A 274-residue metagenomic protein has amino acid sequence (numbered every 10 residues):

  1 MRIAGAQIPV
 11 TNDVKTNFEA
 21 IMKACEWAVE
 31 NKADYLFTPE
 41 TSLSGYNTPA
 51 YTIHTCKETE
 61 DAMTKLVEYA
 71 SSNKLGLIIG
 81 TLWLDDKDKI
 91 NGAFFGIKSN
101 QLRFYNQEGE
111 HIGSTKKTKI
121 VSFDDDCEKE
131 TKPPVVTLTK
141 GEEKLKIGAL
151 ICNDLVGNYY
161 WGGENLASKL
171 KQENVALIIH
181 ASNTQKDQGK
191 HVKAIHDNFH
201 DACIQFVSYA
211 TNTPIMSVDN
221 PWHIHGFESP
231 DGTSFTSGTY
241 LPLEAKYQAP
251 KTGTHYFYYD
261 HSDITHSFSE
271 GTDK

Functional and structural regions predicted by a protein language model:
M1-A4: Extreme N-terminal starter segment of soluble prokaryotic enzymes
Q7-N12: Short polar catalytic/cofactor-binding loops
V14, K23-H111, T184-P214: Cys-nucleophile CN-hydrolase/nitrilase-fold catalytic domain and related Cys-dependent amidase chemistry that acts on
K15-E19, W161: Generic recognition of short, well-ordered alpha-helical segments
E19-N31, N165-Q172: Short, well-structured alpha-helical segments in soluble
T59-I79, V156-T254: CN hydrolase (nitrilase-like) catalytic-core segments centered on the catalytic cysteine and neighboring Lys/Glu
W83, T137, G226-F227: Well-ordered beta-strand positions
K89-E173, A181, H191-N198, A202 (+2 more regions): Active-site catalytic loop in hydrolytic enzyme cores
